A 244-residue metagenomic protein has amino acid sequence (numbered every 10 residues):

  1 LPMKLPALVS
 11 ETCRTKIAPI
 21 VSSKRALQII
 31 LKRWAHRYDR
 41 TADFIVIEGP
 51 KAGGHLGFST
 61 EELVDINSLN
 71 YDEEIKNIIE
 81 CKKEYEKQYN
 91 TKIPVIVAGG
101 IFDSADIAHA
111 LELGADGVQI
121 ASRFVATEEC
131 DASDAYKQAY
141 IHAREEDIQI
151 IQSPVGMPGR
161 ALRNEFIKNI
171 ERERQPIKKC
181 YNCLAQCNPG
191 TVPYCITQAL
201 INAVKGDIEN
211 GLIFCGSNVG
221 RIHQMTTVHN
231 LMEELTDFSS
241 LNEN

Functional and structural regions predicted by a protein language model:
L1-Q88: Active-site entrance/lid segments in N-terminal catalytic domains of soluble metabolic enzymes
A18-P19, V95-V97: Short catalytic-loop micro-motif centered on adjacent basic/acidic residues
K51-I96, F102-N244: Conserved active-site-proximal phosphate/metal-binding subdomains
